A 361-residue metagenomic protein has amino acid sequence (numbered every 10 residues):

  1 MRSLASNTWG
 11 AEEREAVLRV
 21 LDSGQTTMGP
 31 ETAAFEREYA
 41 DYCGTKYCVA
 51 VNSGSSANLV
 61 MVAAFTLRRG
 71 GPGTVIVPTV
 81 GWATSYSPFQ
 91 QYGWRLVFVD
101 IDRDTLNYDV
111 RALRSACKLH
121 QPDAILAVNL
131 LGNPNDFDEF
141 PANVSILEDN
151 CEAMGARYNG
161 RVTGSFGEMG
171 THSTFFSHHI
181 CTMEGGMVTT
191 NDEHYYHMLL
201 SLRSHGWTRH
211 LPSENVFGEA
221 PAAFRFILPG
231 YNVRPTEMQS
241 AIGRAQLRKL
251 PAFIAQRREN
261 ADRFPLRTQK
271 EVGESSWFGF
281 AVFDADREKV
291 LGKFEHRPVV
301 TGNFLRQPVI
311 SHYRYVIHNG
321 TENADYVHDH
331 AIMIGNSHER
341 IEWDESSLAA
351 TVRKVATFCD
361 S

Functional and structural regions predicted by a protein language model:
M1-Q25, P30, F224-I227, I334-G335: N-terminal "arm"/small-domain region of PLP-dependent enzymes with the aminotransferase-like
V17, Y39, A57, V75 (+14 more regions): Generic structural signal for small/hydrophobic residues in well-ordered secondary structure, especially within
Q25, P30-T74, P88-Q90, F98: Phosphate-binding glycine-rich loop
L59-H120: Conserved PLP-anchoring active-site segment centered on the Schiff-base-forming lysine
D104-T182, M187-H197, V300: Active-site phosphate-binding strand-loop segment of PLP-dependent enzymes
M154-N159, F166-G279: Active-site region of PLP-dependent enzymes
L199, K289-E295, L348-R353: Short amphipathic alpha-helices in soluble, non-transmembrane regions that often serve as interface/regulatory elements
H205-E219, R287-I332, F358-S361: Conserved PLP cofactor-binding pocket of PLP-dependent enzymes
